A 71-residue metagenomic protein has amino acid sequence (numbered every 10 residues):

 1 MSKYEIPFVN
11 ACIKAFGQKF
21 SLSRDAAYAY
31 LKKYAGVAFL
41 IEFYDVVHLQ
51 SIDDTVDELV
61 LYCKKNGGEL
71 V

Functional and structural regions predicted by a protein language model:
M1-V71: C-terminal alpha-helical interaction appendages
